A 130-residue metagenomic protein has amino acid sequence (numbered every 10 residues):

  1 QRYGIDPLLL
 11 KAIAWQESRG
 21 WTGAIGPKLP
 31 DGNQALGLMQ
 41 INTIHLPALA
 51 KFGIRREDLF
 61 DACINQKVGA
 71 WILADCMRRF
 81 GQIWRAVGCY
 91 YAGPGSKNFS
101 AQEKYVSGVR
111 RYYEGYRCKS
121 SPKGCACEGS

Functional and structural regions predicted by a protein language model:
Q1-S130: Catalytic glycan-binding domains that act on GlcNAc-containing polysaccharides
